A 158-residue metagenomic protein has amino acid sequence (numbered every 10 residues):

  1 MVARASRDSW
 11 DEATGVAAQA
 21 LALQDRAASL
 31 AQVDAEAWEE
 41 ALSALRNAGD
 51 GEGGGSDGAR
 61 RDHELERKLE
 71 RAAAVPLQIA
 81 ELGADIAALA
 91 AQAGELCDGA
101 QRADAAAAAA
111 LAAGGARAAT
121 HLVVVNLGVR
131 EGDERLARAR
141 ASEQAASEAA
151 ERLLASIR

Functional and structural regions predicted by a protein language model:
M1-G128, E134-R158: N-terminal glycine-/lysine-enriched basic segments
